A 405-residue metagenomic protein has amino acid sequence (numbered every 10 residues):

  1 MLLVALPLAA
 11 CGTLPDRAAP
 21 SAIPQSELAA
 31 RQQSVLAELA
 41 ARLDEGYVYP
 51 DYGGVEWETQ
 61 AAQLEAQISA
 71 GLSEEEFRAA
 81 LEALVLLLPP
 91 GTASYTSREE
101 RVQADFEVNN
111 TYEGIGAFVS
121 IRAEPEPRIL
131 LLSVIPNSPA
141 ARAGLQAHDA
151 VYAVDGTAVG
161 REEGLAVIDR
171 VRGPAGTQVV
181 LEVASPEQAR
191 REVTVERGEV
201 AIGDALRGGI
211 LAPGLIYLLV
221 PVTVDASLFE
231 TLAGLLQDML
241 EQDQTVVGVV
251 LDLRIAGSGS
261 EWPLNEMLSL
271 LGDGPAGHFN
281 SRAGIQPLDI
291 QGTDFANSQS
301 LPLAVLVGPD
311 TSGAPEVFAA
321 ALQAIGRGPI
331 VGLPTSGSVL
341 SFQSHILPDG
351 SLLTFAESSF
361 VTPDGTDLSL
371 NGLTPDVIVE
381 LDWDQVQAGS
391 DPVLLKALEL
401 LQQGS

Functional and structural regions predicted by a protein language model:
P7-A10: C-terminal motif of bacterial Sec signal peptides marking the signal peptidase cleavage site
G12-P15: Bacterial signal peptide processing site
R31-L36, L43, Q60, L64 (+8 more regions): Stable alpha-helical elements in mature extracytoplasmic
L39, L84, A117, A140 (+8 more regions): Terminal peptide-recognition signature
A40-Y49, A62-S73, E82-A93, P136 (+8 more regions): Sec-exported extracytoplasmic/periplasmic mature domains
D51-R128, Q178-V179, P186-R207: Extended, small/polar residue-biased N-terminal targeting/export presequences and adjacent propeptide/linker tracts
V108-A153, T157-R161, S358-S359: PDZ/PDZ-like domain segments forming the peptide/carboxylate-binding groove, activating on the N-terminal beta-strands
A141, D155, L165-P348: Cleft-lining beta-strand/loop regions that shape enzyme active-site pockets
